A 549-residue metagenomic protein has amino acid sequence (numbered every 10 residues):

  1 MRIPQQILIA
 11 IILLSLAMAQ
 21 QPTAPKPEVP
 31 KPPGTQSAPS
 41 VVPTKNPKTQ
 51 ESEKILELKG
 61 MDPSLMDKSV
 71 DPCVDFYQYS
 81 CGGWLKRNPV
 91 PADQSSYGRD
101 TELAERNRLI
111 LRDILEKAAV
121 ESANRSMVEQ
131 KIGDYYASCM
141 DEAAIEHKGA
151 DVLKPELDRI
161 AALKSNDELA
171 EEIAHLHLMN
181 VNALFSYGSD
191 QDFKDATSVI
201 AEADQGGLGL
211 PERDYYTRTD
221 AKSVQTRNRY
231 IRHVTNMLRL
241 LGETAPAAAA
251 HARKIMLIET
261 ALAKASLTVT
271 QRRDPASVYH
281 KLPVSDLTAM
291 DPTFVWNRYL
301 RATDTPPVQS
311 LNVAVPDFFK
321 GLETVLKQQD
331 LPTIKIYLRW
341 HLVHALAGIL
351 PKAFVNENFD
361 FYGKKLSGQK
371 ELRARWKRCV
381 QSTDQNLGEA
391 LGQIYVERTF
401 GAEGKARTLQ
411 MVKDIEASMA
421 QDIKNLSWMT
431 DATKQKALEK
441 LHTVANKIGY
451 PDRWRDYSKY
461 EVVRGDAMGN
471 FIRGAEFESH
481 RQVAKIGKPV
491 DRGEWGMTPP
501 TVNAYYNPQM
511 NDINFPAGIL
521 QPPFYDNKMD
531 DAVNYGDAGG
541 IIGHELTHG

Functional and structural regions predicted by a protein language model:
M1-Q20: Sec-dependent N-terminal signal peptides
A19-K54: Compositionally biased, proline/threonine/alanine/serine-rich low-complexity intrinsically disordered stretches
K48-T49, S64, K68-P72: A charge-rich, low-complexity, intrinsically flexible signal that marks solvent-exposed coils, linkers, repeats
S52-E57, V70-A144: Active-site-surrounding "flap" and adjacent substrate/cofactor-binding loops of secreted or lumenal enzymes, prototyped
E53, V70-Y77, C81, A104-L115 (+12 more regions): Extracytoplasmic/secreted envelope proteins and their assembly/folding machinery, especially bacterial periplasmic
Q94-L115, A247-A265, N534-G540: Short secondary-structure subsegments characteristic of cysteine-rich extracellular domains
E116-D414: Noncatalytic, helix-rich "gating/capping" subdomain that lines the substrate-entry/channel surface of large enzyme
I255, A261, D286-T293, A302-V308 (+6 more regions): Intrinsically disordered, low-complexity linker/terminal regions across diverse proteins
